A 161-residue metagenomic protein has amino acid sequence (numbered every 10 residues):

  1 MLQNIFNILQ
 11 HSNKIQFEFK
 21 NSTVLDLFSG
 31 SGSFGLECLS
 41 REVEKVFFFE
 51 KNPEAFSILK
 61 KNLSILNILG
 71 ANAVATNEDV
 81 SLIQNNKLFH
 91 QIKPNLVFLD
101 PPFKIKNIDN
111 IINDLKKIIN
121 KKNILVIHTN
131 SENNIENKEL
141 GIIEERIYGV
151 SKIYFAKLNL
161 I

Functional and structural regions predicted by a protein language model:
M1-I161: Class I S-adenosyl-L-methionine-dependent methyltransferase catalytic core
